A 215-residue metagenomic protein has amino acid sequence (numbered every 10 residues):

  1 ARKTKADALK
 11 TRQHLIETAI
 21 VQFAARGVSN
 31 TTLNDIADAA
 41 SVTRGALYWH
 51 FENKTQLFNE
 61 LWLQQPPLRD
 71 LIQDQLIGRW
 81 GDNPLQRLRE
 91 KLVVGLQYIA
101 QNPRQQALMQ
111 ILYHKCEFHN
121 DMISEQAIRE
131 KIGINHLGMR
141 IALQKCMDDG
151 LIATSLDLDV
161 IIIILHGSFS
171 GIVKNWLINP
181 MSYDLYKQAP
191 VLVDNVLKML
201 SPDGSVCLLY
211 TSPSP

Functional and structural regions predicted by a protein language model:
A1-R26, N30-V42, Q56: Basic, helix-initiating cap at the start of DNA-binding domains
L15, N53-N59, L68: Short amphipathic alpha-helical segment with a characteristic S/N-K-E followed by hydrophobic residues
S41-F51: Short hydrophobic/aromatic patch on the recognition helix
E60, D74-Q105, L158-L165, C207: Hydrophobic alpha-helical connector segments
Q97-R140, L151: Short secondary-structure transition hinges
Q110-I111, L156-N175, K187-M199: Hydrophobic alpha-helical segments that form the core of small-molecule binding pockets and/or dimer interfaces
D121, G133-I161, W176-P180, L200-G204: Hydrophobic alpha-helical bundle segments that form small-molecule/ligand-binding pockets
Y210-P215: Conserved small/polar residues in nucleotide/adenosyl-binding loops
